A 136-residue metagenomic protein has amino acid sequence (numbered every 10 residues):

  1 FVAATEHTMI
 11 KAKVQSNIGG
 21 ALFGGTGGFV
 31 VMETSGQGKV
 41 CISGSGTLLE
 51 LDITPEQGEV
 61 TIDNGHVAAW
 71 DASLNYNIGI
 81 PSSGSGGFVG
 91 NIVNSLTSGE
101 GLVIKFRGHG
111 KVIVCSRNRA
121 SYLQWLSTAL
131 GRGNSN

Functional and structural regions predicted by a protein language model:
F1-N136: Composition-driven recognition of glycine/serine/threonine/acidic- and proline-rich low-complexity segments and repeats
